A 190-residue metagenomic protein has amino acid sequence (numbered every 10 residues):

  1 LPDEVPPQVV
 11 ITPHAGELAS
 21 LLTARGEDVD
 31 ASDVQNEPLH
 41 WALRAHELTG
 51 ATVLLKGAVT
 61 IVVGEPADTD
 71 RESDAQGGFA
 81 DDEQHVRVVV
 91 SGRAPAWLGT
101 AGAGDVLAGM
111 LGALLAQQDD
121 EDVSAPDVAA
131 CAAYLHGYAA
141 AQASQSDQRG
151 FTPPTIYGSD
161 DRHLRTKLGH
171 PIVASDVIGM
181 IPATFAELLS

Functional and structural regions predicted by a protein language model:
L1-G92, A186: Glycine-rich phosphate/dinucleotide-binding loop and adjoining beta-alpha-beta core of small-molecule
P13-A15, L55-G57, G64, G92-R93 (+5 more regions): Active-site proximal loops enriched in glycine and acidic residues that flank catalytic Cys/His/Asp and coordinate
S20-T23, T100-L135: Short, small-residue alpha-helix embedded
E27-P38, D119-A130, Q148, T152-S159 (+1 more regions): Short, charged, surface-exposed loops that flank catalytic or proteolytic processing sites
P38-H46, D122-A140, A174-P182: Short, well-structured alpha-helical segments that form the helix of a local strand-helix-strand
E65-P66, H85, V90-S91, L107-V123 (+2 more regions): C-terminal amphipathic "assembly/sorting" segment characterized by alternating charged and hydrophobic residues
A96-L98: Glycine-rich phosphate/pyrophosphate-binding beta-alpha loops
Y138-S190: Charged C-terminal helix
